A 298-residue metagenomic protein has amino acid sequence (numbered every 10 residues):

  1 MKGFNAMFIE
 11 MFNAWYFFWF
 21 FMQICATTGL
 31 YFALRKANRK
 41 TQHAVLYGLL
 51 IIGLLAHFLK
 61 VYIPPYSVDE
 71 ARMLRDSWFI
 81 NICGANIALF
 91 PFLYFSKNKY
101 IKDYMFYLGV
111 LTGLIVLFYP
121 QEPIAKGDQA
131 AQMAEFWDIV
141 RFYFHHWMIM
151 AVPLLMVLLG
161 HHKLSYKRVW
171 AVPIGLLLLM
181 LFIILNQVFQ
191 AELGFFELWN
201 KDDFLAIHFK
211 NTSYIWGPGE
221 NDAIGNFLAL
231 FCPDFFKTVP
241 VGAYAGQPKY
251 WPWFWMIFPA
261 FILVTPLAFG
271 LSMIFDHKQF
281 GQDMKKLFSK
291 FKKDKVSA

Functional and structural regions predicted by a protein language model:
G3-A14, L34-V45, L59-M73, A131-M133: Short juxtamembrane and helix-loop transition motifs at transmembrane-helix boundaries in membrane proteins
F8-F20, W170-P173, L177-L178, E192-F269: Membrane-interface transmembrane-helix boundary segments in multi-pass integral membrane proteins
T28-F32, I87-P91, M148-K167, L181: Alpha-helical transmembrane segments in multipass membrane proteins, preferentially the mid-helix core
R39-I52, Y100-F106, V172: Membrane-interfacial loop-to-transmembrane alpha-helix junctions, especially the N-terminal start
T41, K163-I174: Membrane-interfacial entry segments at the cytosolic side of transmembrane helices
I52-Y62, G109-Q121, L176-Q187: Aromatic-anchored segments of alpha-helical transmembrane domains
I87, L93-V152: Membrane-proximal helix-loop-helix units in multi-pass membrane proteins
K278-A298: Short, highly charged, low-complexity non-transmembrane loops/tails of multi-pass membrane proteins
